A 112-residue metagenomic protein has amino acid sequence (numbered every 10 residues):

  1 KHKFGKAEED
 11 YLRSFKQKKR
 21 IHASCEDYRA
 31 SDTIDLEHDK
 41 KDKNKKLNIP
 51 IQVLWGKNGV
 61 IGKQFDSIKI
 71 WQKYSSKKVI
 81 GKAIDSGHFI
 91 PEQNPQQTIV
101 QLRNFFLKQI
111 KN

Functional and structural regions predicted by a protein language model:
H2-Y74, I80-K82: Conserved serine/cysteine hydrolase catalytic core
K78-N112: Catalytic active-site module of serine/aspartate enzymes centered on a nucleophile-bearing elbow/loop
